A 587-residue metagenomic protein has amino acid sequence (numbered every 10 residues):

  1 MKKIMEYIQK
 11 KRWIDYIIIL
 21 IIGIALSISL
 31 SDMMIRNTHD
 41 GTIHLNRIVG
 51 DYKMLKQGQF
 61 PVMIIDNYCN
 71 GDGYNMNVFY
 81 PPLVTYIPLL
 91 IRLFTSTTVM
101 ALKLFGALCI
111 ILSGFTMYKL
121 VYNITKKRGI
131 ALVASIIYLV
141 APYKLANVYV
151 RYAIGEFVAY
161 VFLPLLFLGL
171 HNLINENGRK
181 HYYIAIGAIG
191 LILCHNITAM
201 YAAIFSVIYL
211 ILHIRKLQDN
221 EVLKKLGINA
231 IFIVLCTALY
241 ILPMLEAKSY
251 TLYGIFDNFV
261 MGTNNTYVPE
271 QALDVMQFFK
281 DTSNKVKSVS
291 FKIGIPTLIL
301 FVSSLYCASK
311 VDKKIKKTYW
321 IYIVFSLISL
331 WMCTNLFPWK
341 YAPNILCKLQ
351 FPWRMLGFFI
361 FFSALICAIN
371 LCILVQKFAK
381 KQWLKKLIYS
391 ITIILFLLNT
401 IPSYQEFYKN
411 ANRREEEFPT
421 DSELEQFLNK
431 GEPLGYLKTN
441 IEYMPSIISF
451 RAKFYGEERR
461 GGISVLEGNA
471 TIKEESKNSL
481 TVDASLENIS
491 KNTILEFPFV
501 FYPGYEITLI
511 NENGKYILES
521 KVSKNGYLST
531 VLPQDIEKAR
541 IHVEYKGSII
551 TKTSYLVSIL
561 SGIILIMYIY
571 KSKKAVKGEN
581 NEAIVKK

Functional and structural regions predicted by a protein language model:
M1-A411, R540-E544, I549-K587: Membrane-embedded transmembrane-helix bundle of lipid-linked glycan/lipid transferases
I8, F450-K587: Active-site-proximal, structured, solvent-exposed surfaces of multi-pass membrane proteins that position macromolecular
P61-V62, G106, P164, P243 (+5 more regions): Proline-rich low-complexity regions
Y408-T471: Membrane-interface segments at or immediately adjacent to transmembrane helices that form the boundary between
